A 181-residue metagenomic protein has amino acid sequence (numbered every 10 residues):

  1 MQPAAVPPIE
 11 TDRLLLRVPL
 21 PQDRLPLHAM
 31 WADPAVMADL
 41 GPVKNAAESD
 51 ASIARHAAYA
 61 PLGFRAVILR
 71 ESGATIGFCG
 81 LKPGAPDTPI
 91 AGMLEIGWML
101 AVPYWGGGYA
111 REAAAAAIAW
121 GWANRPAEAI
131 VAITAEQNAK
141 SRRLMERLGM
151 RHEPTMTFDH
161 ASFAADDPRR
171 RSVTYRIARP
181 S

Functional and structural regions predicted by a protein language model:
M1-D39, A66-S181: Acyl-donor (CoA/ACP) binding surface of acyl/acetyltransferases
A35-R55: Conserved GNAT-fold acetyl-CoA-binding loop/helix
K44-A46, R55-A57, M93-E95, R171: Short, charged/polar low-complexity linear motifs in solvent-exposed/disordered segments
A54-I68: A short helix-loop-beta-strand connector motif used in the catalytic cores of GNAT acetyltransferases and, in some
